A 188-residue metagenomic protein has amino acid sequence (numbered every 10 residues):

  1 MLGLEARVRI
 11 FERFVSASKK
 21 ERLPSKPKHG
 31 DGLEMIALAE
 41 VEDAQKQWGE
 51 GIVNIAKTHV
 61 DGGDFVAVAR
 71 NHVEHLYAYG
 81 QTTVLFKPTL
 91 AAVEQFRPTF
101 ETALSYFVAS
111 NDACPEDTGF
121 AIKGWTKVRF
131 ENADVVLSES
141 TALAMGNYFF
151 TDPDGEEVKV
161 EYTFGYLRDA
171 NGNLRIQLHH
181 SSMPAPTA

Functional and structural regions predicted by a protein language model:
M1, K28-G30, D61, A78 (+4 more regions): Intrinsically disordered, low-complexity segments enriched in small/polar residues
L2-A6: Low-complexity, intrinsically disordered Ser/Thr/Pro- and acidic-rich segments
F11-T82: Short, low-complexity N-terminal intrinsically disordered segments enriched in polar/charged residues
I36, E40, V136, D154: Conserved aromatic-histidine-acidic binding/catalytic patches
A39, T58-A133: A solvent-exposed, acidic/Ser-Thr-rich amphipathic alpha-helical stretch
G51, G119-A121, A142, G146: Small-side-chain structural scaffolding
L137-M145, F149, P153-T187: Short beta-strand edge/turn micro-motifs at domain boundaries
